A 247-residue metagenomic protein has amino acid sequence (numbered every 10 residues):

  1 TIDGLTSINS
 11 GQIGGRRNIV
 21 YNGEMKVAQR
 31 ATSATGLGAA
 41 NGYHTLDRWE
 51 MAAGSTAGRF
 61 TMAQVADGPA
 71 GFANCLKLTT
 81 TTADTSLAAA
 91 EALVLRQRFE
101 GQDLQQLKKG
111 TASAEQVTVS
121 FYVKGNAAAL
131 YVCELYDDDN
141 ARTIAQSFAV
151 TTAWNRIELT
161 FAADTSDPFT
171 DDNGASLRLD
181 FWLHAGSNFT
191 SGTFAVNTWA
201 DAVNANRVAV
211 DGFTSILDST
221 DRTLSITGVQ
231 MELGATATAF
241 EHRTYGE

Functional and structural regions predicted by a protein language model:
I2-E247: Extracellular and organelle-lumenal recognition/adhesion modules and their flexible linkers in secreted
